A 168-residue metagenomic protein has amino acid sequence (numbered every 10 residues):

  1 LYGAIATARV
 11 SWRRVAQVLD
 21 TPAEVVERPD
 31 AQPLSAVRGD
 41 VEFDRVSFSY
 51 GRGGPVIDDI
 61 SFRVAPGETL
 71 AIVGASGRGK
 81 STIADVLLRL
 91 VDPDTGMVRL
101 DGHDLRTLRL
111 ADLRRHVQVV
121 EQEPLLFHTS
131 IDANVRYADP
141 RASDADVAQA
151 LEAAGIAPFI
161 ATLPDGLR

Functional and structural regions predicted by a protein language model:
L1-V18: Cytosolic ends of transmembrane helices, especially the final helix of ABC transmembrane type-1 domains
T7-V10, E24, P55: Residue-level recognition of oxygen-bearing side chains
D20, E27-R28, L34-R168: ABC-type nucleotide-binding domain
